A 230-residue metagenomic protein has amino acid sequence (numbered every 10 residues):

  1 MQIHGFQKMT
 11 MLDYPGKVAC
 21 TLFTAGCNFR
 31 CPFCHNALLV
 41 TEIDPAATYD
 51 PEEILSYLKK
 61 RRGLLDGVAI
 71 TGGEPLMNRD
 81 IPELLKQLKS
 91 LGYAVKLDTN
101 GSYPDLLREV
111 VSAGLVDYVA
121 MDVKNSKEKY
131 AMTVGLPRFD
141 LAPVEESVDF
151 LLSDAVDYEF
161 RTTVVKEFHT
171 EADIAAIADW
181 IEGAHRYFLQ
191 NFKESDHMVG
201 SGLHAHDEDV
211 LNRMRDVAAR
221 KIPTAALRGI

Functional and structural regions predicted by a protein language model:
M1-K17: Short, charged low-complexity linear segments at domain edges
Q2-Q7, G26, L39-V40, E53: SEC14/CRAL-TRIO lipid-binding/transfer domains and related phosphoinositide-recognition modules that form deep
F6, Q190-F192, L227-I230: Conserved beta-strand termini and adjacent loop/short-helix elements that scaffold enzyme active sites in alpha/beta
Y14-Y49: Canonical Radical SAM [4Fe-4S] cluster-binding loop centered on the CxxxCxxC motif and its immediate flanking residues
F23, T71-G72: A secondary-structure boundary/capping signal
A37-V68: Conserved alpha-helical substructure of the radical SAM core
L55-G67, L76-E208: Conserved AdoMet/S-adenosylmethionine-binding subsite of the radical SAM
N212-I230: A C-terminal junction/extension of Radical SAM enzymes
